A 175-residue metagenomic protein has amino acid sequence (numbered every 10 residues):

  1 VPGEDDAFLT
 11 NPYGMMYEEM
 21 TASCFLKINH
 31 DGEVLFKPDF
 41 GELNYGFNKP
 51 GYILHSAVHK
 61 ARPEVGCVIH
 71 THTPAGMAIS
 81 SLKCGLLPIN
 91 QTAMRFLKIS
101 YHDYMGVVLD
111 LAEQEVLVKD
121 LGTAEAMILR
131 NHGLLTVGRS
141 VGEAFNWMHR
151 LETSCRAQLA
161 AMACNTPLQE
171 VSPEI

Functional and structural regions predicted by a protein language model:
V1-I175: Glycine-rich flexible loops
